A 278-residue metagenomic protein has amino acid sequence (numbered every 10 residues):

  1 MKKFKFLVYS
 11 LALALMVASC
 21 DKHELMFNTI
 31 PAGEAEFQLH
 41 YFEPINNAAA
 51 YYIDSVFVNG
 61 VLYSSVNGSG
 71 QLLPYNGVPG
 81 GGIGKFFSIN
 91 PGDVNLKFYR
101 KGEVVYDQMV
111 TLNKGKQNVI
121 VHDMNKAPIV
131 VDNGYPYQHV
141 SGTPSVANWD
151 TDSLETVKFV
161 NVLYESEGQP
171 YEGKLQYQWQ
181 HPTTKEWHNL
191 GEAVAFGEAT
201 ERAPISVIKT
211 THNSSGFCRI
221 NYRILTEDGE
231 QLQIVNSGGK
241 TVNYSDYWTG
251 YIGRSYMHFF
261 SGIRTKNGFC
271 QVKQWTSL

Functional and structural regions predicted by a protein language model:
M1-K5, Y9-A12, M16-E43, T276-L278: Bacterial Sec-dependent N-terminal signal peptides
E34-A48, Y137-G216: Surface-exposed interaction/gating patches
F42-N47, K101, D123-K126, V162-S166 (+3 more regions): Short, flexible beta-strand-to-coil junctions
Y51-V105, K174-G238: Tryptophan-paired
L72-A147: Short, low-hydrophobicity acidic/polar segments
G102-Y135, E227-F269: Structured interaction patches on ligand/partner-binding surfaces of diverse proteins
K266-L278: C-terminal interaction-tip segments
